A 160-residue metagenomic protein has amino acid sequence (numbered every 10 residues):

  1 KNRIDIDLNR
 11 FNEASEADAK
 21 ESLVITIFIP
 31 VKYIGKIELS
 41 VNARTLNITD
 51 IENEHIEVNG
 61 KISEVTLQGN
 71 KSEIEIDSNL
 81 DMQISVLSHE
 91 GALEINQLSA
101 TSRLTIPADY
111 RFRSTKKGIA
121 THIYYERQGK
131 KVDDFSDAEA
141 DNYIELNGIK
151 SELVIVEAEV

Functional and structural regions predicted by a protein language model:
K1-E73, Q83-I84, F135-V160: Right-handed parallel beta-helix
Q68-V160: Short, surface-exposed interaction patches in beta-rich subdomains that mediate adhesion/assembly near membranes
